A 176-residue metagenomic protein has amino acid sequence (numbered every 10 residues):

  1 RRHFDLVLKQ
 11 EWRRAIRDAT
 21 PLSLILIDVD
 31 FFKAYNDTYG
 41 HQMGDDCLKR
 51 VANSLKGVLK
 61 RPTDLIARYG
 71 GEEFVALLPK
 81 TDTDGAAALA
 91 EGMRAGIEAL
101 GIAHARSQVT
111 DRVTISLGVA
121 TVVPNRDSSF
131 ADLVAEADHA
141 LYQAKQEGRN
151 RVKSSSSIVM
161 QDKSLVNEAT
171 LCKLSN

Functional and structural regions predicted by a protein language model:
R1-S23, K33-G57, A67-G71, V75-A76 (+3 more regions): Conserved long alpha-helical elements within nucleotide-processing catalytic cores of c-di-GMP signaling and class III
L24-I27, F74, I115-V119: A structural signal for short, well-ordered beta-strand segments
R68, I97-I115: Catalytic core regions of nucleotide second-messenger enzymes
A76-K80, T121-V122: Short beta-strand-to-loop capping motifs
T83-R94, A105, V122-N176: Catalytic-core segments of nucleotide cyclases and related cyclic-nucleotide turnover enzymes
